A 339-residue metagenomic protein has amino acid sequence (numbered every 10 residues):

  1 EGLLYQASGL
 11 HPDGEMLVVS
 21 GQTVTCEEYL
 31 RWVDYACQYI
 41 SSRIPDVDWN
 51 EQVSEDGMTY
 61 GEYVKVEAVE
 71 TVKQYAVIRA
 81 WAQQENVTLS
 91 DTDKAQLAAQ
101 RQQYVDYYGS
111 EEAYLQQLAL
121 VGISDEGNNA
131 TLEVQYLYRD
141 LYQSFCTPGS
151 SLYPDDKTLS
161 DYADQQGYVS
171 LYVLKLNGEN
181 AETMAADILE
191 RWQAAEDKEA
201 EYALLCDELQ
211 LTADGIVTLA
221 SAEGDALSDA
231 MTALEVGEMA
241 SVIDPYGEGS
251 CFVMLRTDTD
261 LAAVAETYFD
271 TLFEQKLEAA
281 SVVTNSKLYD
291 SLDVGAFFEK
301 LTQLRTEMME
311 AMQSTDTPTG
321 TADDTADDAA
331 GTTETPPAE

Functional and structural regions predicted by a protein language model:
E1-E62, V66, D229, A233 (+1 more regions): Short, low-structural-confidence N-terminal segments
H11-V19, G167-V173, G247-E248: Extracytoplasmic
E27, T59-A76, T88-A95, G127-Y136 (+5 more regions): Soluble non-cytosolic domains of exported or imported proteins
N50-T59, R79, L89-S110, Q210: Acidic helix-start/capping segments at beta-turn-to-alpha-helix junctions
N129, Y136-Y172, E179: Acidic/polar surface patches and capping/hinge elements
D187-L227: Peptidyl-prolyl cis-trans isomerase
V242-T271, Q275: C-terminal soluble interaction/assembly domains
